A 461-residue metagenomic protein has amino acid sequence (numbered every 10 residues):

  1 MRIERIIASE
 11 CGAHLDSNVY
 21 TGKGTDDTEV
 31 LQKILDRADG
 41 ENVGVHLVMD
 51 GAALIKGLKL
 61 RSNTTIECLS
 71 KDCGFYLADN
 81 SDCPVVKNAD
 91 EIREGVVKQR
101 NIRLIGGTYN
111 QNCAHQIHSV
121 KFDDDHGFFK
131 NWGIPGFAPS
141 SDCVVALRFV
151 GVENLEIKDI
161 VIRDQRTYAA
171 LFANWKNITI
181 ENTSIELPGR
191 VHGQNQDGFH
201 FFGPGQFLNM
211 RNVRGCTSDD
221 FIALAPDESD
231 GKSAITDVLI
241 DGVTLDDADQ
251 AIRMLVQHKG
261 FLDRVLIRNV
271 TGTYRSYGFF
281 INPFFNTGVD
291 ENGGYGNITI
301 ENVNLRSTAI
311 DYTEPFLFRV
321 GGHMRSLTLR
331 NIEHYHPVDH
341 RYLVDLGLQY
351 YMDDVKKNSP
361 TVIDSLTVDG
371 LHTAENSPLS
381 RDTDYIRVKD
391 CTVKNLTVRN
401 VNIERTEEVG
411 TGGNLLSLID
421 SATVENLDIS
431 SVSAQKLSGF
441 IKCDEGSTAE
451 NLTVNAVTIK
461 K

Functional and structural regions predicted by a protein language model:
M1-K461: Extracellular/periplasmic carbohydrate-active domains that bind, remodel, or depolymerize complex polysaccharides
